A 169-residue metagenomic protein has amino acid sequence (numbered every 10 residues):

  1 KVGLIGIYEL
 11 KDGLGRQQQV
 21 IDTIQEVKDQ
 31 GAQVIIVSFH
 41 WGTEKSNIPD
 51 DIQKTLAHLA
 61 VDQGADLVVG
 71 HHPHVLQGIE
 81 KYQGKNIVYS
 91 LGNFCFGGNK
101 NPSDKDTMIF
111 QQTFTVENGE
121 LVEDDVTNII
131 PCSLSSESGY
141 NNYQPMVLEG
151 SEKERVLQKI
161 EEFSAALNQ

Functional and structural regions predicted by a protein language model:
K1-Q169: Acidic, metal/ion-coordinating pockets
